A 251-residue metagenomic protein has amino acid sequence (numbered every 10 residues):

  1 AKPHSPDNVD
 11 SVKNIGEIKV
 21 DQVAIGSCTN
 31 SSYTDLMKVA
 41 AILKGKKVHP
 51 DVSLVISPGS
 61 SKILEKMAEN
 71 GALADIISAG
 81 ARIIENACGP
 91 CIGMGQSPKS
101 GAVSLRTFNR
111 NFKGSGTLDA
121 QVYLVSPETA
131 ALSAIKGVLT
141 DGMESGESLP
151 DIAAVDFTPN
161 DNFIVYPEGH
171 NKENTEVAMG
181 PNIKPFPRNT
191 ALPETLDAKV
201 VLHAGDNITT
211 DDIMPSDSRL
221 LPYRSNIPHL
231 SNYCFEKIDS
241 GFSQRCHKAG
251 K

Functional and structural regions predicted by a protein language model:
A1-K251: Fe-S-dependent hydro-lyases/dehydratases of central metabolism
